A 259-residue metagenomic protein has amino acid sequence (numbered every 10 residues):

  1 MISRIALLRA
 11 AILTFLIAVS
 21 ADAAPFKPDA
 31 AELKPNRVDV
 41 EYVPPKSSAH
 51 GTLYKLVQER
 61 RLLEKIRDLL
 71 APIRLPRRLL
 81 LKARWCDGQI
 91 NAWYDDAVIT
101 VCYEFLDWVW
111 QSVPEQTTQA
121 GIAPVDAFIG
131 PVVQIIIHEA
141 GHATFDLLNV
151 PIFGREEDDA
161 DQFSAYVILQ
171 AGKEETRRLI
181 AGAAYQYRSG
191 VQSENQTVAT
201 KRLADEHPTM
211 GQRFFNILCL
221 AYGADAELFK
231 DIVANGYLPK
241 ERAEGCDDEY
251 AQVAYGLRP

Functional and structural regions predicted by a protein language model:
R9-V19: Bacterial N-terminal signal peptides
P25-V38, A199-P259: Pan-zinc metallopeptidase signature
L33-Y54, T144-D146: Acidic/histidine-rich, surface-exposed loop or edge segments in extracytoplasmic proteins
L53-R78: Zn2+-dependent metallopeptidase catalytic core
A83-T100, F105-E115: Catalytic zinc-binding patch centered on the HExxH motif and its immediate surroundings that defines zinc-dependent
V101, Q134-N149, D161, A165: Active-site recognition of the HExxH zinc-binding catalytic motif
S112-Q134, L148-I152: Short pre-active-site segment immediately N-terminal to the catalytic Zn-binding motif
R155-E194: Post-HExxH zinc-binding segment in Zn-dependent metallohydrolases
